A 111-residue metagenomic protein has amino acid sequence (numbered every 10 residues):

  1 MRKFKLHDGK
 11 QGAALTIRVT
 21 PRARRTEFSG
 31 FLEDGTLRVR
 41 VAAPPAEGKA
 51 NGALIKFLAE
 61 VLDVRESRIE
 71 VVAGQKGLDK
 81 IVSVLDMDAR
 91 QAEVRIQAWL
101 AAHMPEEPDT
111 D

Functional and structural regions predicted by a protein language model:
M1-G48, G52-K56, E70-Q75, K80-D111: Contiguous, often N-terminal, cationic amphipathic patches that form binding interfaces
A59: The alpha-helix within a helix-turn-helix
E66-R68: Short acidic capping loops at alpha-helix termini that bridge into adjacent secondary structure
